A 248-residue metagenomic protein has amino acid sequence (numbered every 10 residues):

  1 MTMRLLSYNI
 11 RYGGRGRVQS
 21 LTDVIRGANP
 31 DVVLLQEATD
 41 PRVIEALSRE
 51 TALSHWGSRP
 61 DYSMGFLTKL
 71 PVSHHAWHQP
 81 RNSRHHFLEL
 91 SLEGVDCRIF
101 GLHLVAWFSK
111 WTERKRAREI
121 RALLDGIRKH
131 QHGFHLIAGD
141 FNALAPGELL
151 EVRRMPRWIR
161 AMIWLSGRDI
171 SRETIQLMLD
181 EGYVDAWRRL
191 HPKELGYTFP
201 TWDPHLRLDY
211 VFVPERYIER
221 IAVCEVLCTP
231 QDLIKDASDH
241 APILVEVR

Functional and structural regions predicted by a protein language model:
R4-I10, L21-V43, I99, A122-L149 (+3 more regions): Active-site beta-strand/loop signature of hydrolases that rely on acidic residues for catalysis
Y12-G16, T39-V43, A106-K110, N142-L149 (+2 more regions): Active-site environment of divalent metal-dependent phosphoester hydrolases
D23-V24, R49-A52, R116-R118, V152-R157: Glycine-rich, phosphate-binding/catalytic loops in enzymes
N29, P71, D96-R98, G182 (+2 more regions): Short loop/turn motifs at secondary-structure junctions
V32, Q36-R114, R118: Structured beta-strand-rich core segments of catalytic domains in phosphoester-bond hydrolases
P41, S54-T68, R81-R84, E113 (+2 more regions): Active site of divalent-metal-dependent phosphoester/diester hydrolases
L67-L70, L88-V95, V213-E215, D236-S238 (+1 more regions): Active-site beta-strand termini and strand-to-loop segments that position acidic
R128, H132-I137, F141-Q176: A contiguous pocket-lining binding segment that forms or flanks enzyme active sites
